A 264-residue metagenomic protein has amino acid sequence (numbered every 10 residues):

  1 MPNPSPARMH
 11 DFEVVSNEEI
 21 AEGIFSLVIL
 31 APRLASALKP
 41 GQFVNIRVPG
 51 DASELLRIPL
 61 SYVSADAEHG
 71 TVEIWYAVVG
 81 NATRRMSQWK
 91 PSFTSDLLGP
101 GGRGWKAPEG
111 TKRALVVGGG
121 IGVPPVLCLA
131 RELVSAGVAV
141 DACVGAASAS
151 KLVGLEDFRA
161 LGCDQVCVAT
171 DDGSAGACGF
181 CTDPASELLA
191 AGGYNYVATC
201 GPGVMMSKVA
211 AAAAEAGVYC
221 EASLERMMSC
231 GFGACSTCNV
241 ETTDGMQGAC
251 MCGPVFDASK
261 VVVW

Functional and structural regions predicted by a protein language model:
P2-P91: Ferredoxin-reductase
I46, D96-L97, V240: A generic structural signal for residues embedded in beta-strands
P49-D51, P100, T243: Short, surface-exposed secondary-structure boundary micro-motifs
D51-S61, G102-G110, C250: Short, Lys/Arg- and Gly-enriched loop/turn segments at beta-strand edges
N81-L224: FNR/FR-type flavoprotein reductase catalytic core
P125, G203-V204, E225-P254: Local cysteine-cluster metal-coordination motifs and their immediate loop/turn environment, predominantly Fe-S cluster
M251-W264: Short microdomains enriched in Cys/His and/or Lys/Arg
